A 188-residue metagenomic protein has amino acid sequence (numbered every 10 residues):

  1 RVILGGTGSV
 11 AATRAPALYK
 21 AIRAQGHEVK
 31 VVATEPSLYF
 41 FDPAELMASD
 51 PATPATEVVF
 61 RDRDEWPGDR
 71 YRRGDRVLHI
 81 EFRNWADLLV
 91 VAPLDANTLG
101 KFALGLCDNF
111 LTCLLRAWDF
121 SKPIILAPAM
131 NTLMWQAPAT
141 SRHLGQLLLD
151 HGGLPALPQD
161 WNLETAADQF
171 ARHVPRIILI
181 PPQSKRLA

Functional and structural regions predicted by a protein language model:
R1-L126, N131-A188: A cross-family phosphate/adenosyl-ligand binding-site feature
